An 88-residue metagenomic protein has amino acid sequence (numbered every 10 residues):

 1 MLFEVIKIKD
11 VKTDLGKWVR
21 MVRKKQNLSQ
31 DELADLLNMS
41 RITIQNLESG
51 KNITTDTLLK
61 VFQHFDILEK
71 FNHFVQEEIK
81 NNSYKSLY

Functional and structural regions predicted by a protein language model:
M1-D14: A detector for short, charged/polar N-terminal pre-domain segments
M1-F3, N72-Y88: Short, charged recognition helix plus adjacent turn of helix-turn-helix-like nucleic-acid-binding domains
K17-E32, K85: Short basic helix-loop element that most often maps to the first helix and adjoining turn of HTH DNA-binding modules
V19, Q30, R41, T55-L58: Helix-turn-helix DNA-binding elements, focusing on the entry/boundary residues of the two helices that contact DNA
K24, N38, E48-G50: Residue-level detection of the helix-turn-helix DNA-binding "recognition helix"
N27-T43: Short alpha-helical DNA-recognition segment
K51-Q63: Short, basic-rich loop-to-helix N-cap that marks the start of a DNA-contacting helix
